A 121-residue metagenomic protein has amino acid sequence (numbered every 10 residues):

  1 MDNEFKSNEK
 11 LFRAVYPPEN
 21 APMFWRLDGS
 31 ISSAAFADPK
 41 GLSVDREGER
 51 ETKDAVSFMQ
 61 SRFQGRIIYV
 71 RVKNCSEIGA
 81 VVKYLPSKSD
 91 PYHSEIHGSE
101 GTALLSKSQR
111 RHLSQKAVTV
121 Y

Functional and structural regions predicted by a protein language model:
M1-E9, E19-L27, S32-Y121: Conserved NAD+-utilizing ADP-ribose enzyme module
